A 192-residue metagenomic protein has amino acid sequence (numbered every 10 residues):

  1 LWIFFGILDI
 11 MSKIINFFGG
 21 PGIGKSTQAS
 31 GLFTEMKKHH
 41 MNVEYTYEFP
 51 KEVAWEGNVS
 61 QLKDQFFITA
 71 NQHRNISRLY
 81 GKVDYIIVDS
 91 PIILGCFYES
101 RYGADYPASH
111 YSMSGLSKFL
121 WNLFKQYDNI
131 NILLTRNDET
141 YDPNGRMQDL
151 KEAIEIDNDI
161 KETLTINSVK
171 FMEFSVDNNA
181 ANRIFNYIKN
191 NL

Functional and structural regions predicted by a protein language model:
F17: Hydrophobic anchor at the beta1->P-loop junction of P-loop NTPases
G22: Walker A (P-loop) phosphate-binding loop of P-loop NTPases
K25: Conserved lysine of the Walker
Q28: Hydrophobic positions on the alpha1 helix immediately C-terminal to the Walker A/P-loop
F33-R74: Conserved substrate/cofactor phosphate-moiety recognition/catalytic segment in nucleotide-dependent phosphotransferases
N58-P107: Conserved nucleotide-sensing/catalytic segment adjacent to the nucleotide-binding pocket in NTP-handling enzymes
Y102-N179: A glycine- and Lys/Arg-enriched "phosphate-lid" helix/loop adjacent to the NTP-binding pocket of small-molecule kinases
